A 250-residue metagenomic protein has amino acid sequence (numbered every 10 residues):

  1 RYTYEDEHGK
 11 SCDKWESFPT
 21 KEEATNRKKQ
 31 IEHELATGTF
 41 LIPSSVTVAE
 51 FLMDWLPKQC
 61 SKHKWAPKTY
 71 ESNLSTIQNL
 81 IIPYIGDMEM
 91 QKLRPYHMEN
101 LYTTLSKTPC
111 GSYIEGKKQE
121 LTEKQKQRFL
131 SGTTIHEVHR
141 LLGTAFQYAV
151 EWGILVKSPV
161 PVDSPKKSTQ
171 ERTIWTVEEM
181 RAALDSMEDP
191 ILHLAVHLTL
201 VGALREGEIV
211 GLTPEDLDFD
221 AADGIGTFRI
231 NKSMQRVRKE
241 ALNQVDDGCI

Functional and structural regions predicted by a protein language model:
R1-S45: Short, surface-exposed polybasic/aromatic micro-patch for ligand or macromolecular engagement
S44-V150: Short, Lys/Arg-enriched alpha-helical recognition elements, typified by the DNA-recognition helix
M53, K92-P95, K107, V156 (+3 more regions): Phosphate-coordinating loops and pocket residues in cytosolic domains that bind phosphorylated ligands
I81, M98, L142-A145, G153 (+4 more regions): Conserved hydrophobic/aromatic pocket- or pore-lining residues that grip, position, or stack substrates in active sites
N100-L101, V150-L184: Flexible interdomain linker/hinge and immediately adjacent N-terminus of the catalytic tyrosine-recombinase domain
Q147-S158, H197-M234: Short, charged phosphate-coordinating catalytic segments
S164, T173, E178-E179, L212-I250: Conserved tyrosine-mediated DNA breakage-rejoining catalytic core shared by Y-recombinases
M187-A195: Conserved catalytic core of the tyrosine transesterase superfamily
